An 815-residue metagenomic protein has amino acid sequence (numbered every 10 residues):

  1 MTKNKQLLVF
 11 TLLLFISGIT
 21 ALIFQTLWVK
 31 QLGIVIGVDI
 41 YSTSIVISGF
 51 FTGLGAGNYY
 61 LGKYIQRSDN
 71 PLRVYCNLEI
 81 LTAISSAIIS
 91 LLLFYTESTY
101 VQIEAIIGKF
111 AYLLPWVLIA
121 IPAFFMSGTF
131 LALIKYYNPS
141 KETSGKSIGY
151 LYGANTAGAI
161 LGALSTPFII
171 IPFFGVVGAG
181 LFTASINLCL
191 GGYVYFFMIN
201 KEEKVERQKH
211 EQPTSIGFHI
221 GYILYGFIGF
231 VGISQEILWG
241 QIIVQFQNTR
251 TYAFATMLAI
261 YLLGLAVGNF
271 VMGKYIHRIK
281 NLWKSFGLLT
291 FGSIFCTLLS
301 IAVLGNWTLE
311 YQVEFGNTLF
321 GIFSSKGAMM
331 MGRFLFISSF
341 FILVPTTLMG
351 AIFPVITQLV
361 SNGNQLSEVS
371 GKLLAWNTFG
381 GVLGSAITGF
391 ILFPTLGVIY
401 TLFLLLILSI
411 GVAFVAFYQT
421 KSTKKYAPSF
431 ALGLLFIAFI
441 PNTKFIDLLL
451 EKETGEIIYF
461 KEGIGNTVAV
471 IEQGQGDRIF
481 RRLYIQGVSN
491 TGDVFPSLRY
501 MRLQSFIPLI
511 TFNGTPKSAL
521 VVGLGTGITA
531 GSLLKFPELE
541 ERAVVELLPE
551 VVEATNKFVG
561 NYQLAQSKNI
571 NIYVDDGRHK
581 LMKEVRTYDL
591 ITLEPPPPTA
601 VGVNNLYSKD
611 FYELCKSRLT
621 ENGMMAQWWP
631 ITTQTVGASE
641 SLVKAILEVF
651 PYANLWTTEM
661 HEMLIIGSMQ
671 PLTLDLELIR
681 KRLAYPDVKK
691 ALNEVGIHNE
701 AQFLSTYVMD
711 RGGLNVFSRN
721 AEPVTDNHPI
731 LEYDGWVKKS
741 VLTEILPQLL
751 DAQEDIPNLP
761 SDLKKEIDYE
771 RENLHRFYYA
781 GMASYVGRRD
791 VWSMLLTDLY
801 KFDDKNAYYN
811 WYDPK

Functional and structural regions predicted by a protein language model:
M1-E659, M663-L676, R680-K681, W736-K739: Alpha-helical transmembrane segments of multi-pass membrane proteins
I19, A157, R719-E722, Y778-Y779: N-terminal cationic amphipathic segment used for targeting or macromolecule association
L676-H775: SAM/dcSAM-binding transferase cores
D762-F802: Alpha-helical segment of the N-proximal tetratricopeptide repeat
A807-N810: TPR alpha-solenoid repeat register
